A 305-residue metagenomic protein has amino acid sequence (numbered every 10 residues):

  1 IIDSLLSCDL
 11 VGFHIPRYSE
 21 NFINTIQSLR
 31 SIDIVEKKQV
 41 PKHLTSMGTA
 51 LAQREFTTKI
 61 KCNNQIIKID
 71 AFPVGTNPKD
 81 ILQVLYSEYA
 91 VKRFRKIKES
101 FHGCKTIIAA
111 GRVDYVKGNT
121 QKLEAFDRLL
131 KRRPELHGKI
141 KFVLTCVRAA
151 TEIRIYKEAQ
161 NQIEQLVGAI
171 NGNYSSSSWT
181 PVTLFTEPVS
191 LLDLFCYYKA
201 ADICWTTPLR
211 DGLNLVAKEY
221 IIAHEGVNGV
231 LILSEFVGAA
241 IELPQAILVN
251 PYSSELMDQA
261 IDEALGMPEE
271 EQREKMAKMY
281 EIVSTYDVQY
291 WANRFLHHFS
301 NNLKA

Functional and structural regions predicted by a protein language model:
I1-A305: Catalytic cores of carbohydrate-active enzymes across secretory and cytosolic contexts
